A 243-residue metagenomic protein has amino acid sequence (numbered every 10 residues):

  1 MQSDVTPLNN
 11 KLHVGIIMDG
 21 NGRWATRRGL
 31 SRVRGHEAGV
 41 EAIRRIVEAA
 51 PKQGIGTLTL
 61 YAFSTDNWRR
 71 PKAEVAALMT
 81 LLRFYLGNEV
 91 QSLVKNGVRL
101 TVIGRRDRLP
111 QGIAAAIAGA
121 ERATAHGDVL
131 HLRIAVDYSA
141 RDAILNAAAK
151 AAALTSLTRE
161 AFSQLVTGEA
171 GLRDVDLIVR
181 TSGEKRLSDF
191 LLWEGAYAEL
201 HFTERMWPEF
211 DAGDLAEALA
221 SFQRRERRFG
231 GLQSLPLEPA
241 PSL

Functional and structural regions predicted by a protein language model:
M1-L243: Flexible, compositionally biased loop and terminal segments
